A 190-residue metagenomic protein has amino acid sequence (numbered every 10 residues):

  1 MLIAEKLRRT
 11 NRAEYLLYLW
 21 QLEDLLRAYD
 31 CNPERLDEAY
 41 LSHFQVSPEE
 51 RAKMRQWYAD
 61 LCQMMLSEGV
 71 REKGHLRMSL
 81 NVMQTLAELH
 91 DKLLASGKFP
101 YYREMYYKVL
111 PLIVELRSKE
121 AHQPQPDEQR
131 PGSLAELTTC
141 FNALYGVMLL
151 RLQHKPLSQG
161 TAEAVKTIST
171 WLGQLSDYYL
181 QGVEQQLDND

Functional and structural regions predicted by a protein language model:
L2-K73: N-terminal interaction modules that seed assembly of large macromolecular complexes
I3, C62-L66, V70, N81 (+5 more regions): A structural motif
R8-N11, E50, M54, H75 (+5 more regions): Residue-level recognition of alpha-helical structural elements
L17-D24, Q63, E88, T139-R151: Short, hydrophobic/amphipathic alpha-helical patches that form generic packing surfaces within helical domains
E38-A39, L80, Y107, A162: Short, charged, amphipathic alpha-helical segments
Y58-L61, M83-L86, V109, I168 (+1 more regions): Short amphipathic alpha-helical coiled-coil/interface segments
L76-L144: A charged, amphipathic interaction segment
V114-D190: Glycine-rich, aromatic-bearing surface loops/beta-hairpins
